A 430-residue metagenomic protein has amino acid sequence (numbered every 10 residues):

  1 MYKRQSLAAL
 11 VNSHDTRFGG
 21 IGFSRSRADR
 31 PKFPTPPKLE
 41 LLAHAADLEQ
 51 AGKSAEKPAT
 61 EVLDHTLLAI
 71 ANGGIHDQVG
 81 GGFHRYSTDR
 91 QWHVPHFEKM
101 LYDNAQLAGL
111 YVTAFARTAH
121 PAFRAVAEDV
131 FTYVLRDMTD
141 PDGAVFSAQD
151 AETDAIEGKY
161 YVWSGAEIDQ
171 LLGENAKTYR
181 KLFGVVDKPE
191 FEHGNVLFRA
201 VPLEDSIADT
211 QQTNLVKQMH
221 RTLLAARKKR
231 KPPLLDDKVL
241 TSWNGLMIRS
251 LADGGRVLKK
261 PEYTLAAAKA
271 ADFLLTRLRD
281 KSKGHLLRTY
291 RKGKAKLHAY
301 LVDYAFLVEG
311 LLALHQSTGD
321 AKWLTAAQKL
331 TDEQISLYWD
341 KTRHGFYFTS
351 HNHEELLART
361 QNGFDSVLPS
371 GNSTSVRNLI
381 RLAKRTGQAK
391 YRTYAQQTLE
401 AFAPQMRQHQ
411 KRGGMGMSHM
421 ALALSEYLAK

Functional and structural regions predicted by a protein language model:
K3-K430: Glycan-recognition and catalytic cores of secretory/periplasmic carbohydrate-active enzymes
